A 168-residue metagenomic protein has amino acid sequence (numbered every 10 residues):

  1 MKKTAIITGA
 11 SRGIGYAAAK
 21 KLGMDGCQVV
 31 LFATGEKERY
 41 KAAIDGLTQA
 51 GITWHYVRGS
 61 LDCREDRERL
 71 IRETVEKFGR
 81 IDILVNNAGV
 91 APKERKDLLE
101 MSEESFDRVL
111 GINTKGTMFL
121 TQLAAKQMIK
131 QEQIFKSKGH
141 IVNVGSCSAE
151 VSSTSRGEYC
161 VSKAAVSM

Functional and structural regions predicted by a protein language model:
S11-G13: Conserved glycine-rich cofactor-binding loop
D25-A42: Conserved glycine-rich Rossmann-like NAD(P)H-binding loop of the short-chain dehydrogenase/reductase
K37, R58-L70, E103: The beta1-alpha1 cofactor-binding region of Rossmann-like NAD(H)/NADP(H)-dependent oxidoreductases
R95-L98, S102-D107: Substrate-binding pocket helix/loop in short-chain dehydrogenase/reductase
K96-D97, S152-C160: Active-site loop-to-helix junction immediately N-terminal to the catalytic Tyr of the SDR YXXXK motif in Rossmann-fold
T121, S162: Active-site helix of classical SDR
S146: Residue(s) in the substrate-gating loop at a strand-loop-helix junction that position the organic substrate next
